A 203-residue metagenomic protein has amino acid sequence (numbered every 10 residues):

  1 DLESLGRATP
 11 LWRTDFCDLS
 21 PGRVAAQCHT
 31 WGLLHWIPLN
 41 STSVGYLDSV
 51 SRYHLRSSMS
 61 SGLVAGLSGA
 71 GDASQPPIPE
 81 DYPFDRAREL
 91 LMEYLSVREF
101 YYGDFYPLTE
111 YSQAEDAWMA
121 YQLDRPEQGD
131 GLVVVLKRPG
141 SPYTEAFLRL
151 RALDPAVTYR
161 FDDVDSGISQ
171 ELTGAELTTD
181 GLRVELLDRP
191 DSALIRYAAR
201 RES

Functional and structural regions predicted by a protein language model:
D1-L2, P107-D116: A glycine-rich phosphate-binding loop feature that marks nucleotide/adenosyl-phosphate handling sites
D1-P77: Glycan-recognition surfaces
R56-Y111: Catalytic cores of secreted or luminal carbohydrate-active enzymes
S58, V133, F161: Conserved, mostly hydrophobic/aromatic
L67-S68, P142-A146, E171: Extended hydrophobic-aromatic, low-complexity segments
S112-P155, L194: Carbohydrate-binding surface patches
R151-G167: Solvent-exposed beta-hairpin/edge-strand motifs
L172-S203: C-terminal beta-strand-rich structural cap/linker in extracellular carbohydrate-active enzymes
